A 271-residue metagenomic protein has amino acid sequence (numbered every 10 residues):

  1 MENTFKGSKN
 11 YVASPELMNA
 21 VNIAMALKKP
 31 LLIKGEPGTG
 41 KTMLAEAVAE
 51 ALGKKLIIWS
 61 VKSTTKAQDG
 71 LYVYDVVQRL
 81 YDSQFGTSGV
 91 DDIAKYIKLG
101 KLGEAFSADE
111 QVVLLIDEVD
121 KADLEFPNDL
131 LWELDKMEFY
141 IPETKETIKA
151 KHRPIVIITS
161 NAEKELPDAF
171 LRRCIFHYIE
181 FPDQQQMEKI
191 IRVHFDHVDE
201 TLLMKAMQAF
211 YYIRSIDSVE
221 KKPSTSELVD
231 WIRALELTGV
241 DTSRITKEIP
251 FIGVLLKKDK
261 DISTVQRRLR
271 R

Functional and structural regions predicted by a protein language model:
M1-R271: C-terminal regulatory/interaction module of P-loop NTP-utilizing enzymes
